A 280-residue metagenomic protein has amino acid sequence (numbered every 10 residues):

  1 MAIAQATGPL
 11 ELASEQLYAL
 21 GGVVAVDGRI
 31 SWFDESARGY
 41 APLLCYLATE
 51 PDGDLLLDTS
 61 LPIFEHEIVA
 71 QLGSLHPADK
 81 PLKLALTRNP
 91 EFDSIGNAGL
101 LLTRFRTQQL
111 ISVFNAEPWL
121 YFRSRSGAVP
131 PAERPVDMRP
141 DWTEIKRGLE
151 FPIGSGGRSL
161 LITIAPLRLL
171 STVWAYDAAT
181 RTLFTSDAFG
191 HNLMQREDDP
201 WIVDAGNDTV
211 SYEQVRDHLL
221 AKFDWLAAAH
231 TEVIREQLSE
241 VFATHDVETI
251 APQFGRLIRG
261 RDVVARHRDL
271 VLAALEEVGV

Functional and structural regions predicted by a protein language model:
M1-D52: Zn-dependent metallo-beta-lactamase
E11-L12, I111-T172, A229-H230, E236-Q237: Metallo-beta-lactamase
L12, A48-P51, I153-S155, A175-A179: Active-site beta-strand termini and strand-to-loop segments that position acidic
L17-L20, L55-D58, S159-I162, R181-S186 (+1 more regions): Short hydrophobic-aromatic micro-motifs
D27, P90-I95, E117-L120, L149 (+3 more regions): Active-site environment of divalent metal-dependent phosphoester hydrolases
L57-T59, P81-P90, Q109-F114, L183-D187 (+2 more regions): Active-site neighborhood of phospho(di)ester-bond hydrolases with catalytic His/Asp-centered motifs
G73-R147, D269-V271: Active-site HxH/HxHxD metal-binding segment of metal-dependent hydrolases
N192-V280: Cap/insert and terminal regions of metallo-dependent hydrolase folds
